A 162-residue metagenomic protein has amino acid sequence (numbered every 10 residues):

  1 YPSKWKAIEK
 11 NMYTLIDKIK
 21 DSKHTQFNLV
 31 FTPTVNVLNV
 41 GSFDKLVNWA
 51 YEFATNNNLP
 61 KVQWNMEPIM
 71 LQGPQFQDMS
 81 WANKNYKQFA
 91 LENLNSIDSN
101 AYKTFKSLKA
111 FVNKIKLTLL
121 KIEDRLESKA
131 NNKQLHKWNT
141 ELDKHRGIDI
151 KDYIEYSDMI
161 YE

Functional and structural regions predicted by a protein language model:
Y1-E162: Radical SAM enzyme [4Fe-4S]-AdoMet core and its adjacent flexible, acidic and glycine-rich loops/tails across
